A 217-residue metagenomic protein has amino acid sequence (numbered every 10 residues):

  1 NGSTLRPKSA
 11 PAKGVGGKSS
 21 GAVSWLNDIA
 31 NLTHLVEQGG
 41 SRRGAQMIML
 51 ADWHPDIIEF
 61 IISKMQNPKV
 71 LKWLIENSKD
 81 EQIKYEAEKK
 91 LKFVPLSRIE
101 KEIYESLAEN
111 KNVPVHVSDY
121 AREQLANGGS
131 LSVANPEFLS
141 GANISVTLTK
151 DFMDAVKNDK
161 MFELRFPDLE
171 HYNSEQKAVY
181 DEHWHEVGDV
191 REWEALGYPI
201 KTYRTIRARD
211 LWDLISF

Functional and structural regions predicted by a protein language model:
N1-F217: Active-site cavity-forming subdomains of large catalytic enzyme subunits
